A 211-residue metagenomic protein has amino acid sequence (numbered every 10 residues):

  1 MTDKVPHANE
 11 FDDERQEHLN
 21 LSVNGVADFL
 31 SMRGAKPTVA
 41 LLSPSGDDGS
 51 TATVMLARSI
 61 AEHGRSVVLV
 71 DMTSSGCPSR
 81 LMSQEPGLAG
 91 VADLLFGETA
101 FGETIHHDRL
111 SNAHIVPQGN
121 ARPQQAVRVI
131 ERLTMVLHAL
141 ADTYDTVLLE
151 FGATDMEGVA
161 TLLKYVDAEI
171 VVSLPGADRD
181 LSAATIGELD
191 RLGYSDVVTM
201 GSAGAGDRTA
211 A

Functional and structural regions predicted by a protein language model:
P6-N20, D28-D47, V68-D142, A153 (+1 more regions): P-loop/Walker-type NTP enzyme "switch/lid" segment
V39, S66-V68, N112-I115, V147 (+2 more regions): Structural motif
A52: Hydrophobic positions on the alpha1 helix immediately C-terminal to the Walker A/P-loop
R58-V70: Post-Walker A helix-loop "phosphate-sensing" segment adjacent to the P-loop in P-loop NTPases
V127-A211: Conserved catalytic-core segment of NTP-binding enzymes
